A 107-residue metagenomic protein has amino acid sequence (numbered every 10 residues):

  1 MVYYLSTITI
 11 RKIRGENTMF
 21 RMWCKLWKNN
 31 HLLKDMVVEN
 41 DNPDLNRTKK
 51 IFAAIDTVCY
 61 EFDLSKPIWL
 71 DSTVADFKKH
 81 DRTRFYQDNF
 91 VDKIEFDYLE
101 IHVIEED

Functional and structural regions predicted by a protein language model:
M1-T18: Short, Lys/Arg-enriched N-terminal segments with co-localized hydrophobic residues within the first ~10-30 amino acids
I10-I13, N46-K49, T83: Short, intrinsically disordered low-complexity segments
T18-V38: Short, extreme N-terminal segment that most often corresponds to the first beta-strand
N29, D41, I104-E106: Generic structural motif
L32-E61: Short, flexible N-terminal segments of the mature chain
A54-D107: Acidic, low-complexity intrinsically disordered segments
